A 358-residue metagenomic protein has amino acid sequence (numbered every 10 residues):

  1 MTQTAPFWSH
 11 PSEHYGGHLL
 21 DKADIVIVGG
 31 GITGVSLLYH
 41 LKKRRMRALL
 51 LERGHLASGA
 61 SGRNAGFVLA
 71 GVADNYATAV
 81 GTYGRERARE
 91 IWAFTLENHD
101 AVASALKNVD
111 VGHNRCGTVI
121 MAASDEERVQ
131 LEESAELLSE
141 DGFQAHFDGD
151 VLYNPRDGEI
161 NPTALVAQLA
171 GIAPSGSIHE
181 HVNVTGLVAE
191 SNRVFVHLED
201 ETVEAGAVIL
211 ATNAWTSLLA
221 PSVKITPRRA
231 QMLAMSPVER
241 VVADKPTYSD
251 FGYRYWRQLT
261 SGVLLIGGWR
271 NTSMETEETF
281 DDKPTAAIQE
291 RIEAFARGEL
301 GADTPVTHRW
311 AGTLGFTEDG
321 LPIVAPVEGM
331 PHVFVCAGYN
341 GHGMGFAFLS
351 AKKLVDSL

Functional and structural regions predicted by a protein language model:
M1-I25: Extreme N-terminal leader/targeting segments of oxidoreductases
A23-L50: N-terminal Rossmann-like FAD-binding beta1-loop-alpha1 element of flavoenzymes
K43-R63: Glycine-rich FAD pyrophosphate-binding loop
G71-G149: Dinucleotide-binding Rossmann-like beta1-alpha1 core, especially the glycine-rich loop that anchors the ADP
A135-D141, Y153-G206: Helical element adjacent to the flavin cofactor pocket in flavoenzyme catalytic cores
R156, G298-L358: C-terminal catalytic lobe of FAD-dependent flavoproteins
L187-L264, E278: Flavin-dependent oxidoreductases
V241-V327: Active-site lid/adjacent beta-loop-alpha segment flanking the redox-cofactor pocket in flavoenzymes
